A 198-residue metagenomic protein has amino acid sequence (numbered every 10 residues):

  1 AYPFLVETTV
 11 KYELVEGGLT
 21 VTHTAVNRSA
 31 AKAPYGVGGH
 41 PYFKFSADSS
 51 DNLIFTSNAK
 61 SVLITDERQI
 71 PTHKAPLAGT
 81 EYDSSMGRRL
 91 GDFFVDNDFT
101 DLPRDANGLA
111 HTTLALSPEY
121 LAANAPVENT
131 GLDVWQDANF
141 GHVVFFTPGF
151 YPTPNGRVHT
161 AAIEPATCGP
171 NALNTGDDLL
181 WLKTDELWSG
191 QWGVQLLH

Functional and structural regions predicted by a protein language model:
A1, S50, N58-P71, E164-G176 (+1 more regions): Surface-exposed, gly/pro-biased binding rims or lids
A1-E16: Extended, loop-rich substrate-binding clefts of extracytoplasmic carbohydrate-active enzymes
T8, L19-V21, W188: Hydrophobic core residues within well-ordered beta-strands of beta-rich domains
T9-K11, D101, D177-L182: Beta-strand-rich interaction surfaces with strong enrichment in secreted/lumenal proteins
H23-S29, P154, L196: Asparagine-centered strand-capping/turn motif at beta-strand->loop junctions
A31-V37: Short, hydrophobic/aromatic beta-strand segments
K32, Y42-D137: Active-site/ligand-binding surface loops and adjacent short beta/alpha elements that line catalytic pockets across
N124-H198: Active-site pocket scaffolds in enzymes
